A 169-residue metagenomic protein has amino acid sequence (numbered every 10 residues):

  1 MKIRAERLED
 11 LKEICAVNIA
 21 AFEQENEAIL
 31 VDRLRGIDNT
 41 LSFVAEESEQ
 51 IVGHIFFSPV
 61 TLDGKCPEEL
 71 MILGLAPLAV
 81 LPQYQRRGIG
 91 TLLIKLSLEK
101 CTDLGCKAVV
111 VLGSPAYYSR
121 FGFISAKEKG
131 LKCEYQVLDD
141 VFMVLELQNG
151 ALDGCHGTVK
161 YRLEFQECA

Functional and structural regions predicted by a protein language model:
M1-L30, I37-V52, L70-I72, N149-G150 (+1 more regions): Short amphipathic alpha-helix that is part of the acyltransferase structural core
L30-R35, K129-C133: Short, solvent-exposed loop/turn elements at beta->coil junctions and helix N-caps that rim active or binding pockets
T40, L138-M143: Short hydrophobic/aromatic beta-strand or adjacent loop that forms the aromatic wall/cage of a ligand/substrate-binding
Q50, L81-L92, L104, R120-F121: Conserved glycine-rich acetyl-CoA-binding loop
V60-L75, Q85, L104: A conserved beta-turn-beta hairpin within the catalytic core of GNAT-like acetyltransferases that forms part
L75, V80, R86-E99, V110-V111: Conserved acetyl-CoA-binding loop-helix of GNAT-fold acetyltransferases
D103-K107, L112-L138: Conserved active-site alpha-helix within GNAT-family acetyltransferase domains
